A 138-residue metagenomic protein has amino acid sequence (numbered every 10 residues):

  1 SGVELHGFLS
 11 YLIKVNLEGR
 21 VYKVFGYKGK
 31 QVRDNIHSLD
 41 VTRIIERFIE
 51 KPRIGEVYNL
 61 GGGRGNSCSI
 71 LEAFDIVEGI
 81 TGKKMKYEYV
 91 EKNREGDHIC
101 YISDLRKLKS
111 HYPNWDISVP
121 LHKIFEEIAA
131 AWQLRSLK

Functional and structural regions predicted by a protein language model:
S1-S10, R20, G26, S38-L39 (+3 more regions): Glycine/proline-rich active-site loop of Rossmann-fold NAD(P)-dependent oxidoreductases
L5, S38, N66, I70 (+2 more regions): Amphipathic alpha-helical segment in the mid-to-C-terminal domain of diverse UDP/GDP-sugar glycosyltransferases
V15-G19, F48-P52, H111, A131-R135: Generic structural signal for alpha-helix termini and adjacent loop/cap motifs
Y27, G55-N59, L71-F74, G82-C100: C-terminal "lid/loop" region of Rossmann-like NAD(P)-dependent oxidoreductases
S38, V57, N93-D116: Conserved C-terminal active-site "lid" loop/helix of NAD(P)H-dependent oxidoreductases that clamps the redox cofactor
V41, I45, L60, I70-A73 (+2 more regions): Non-catalytic, hydrophobic alpha-helical segments
R106-K107, V119-K138: Amphipathic terminal alpha-helices
